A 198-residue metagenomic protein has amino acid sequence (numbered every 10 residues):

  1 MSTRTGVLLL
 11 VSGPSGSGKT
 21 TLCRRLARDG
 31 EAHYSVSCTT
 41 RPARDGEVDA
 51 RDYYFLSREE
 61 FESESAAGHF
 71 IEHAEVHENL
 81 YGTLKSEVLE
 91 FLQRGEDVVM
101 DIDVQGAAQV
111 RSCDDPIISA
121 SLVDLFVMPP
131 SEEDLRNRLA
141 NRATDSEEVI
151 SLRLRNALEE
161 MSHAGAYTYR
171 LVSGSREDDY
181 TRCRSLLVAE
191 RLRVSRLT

Functional and structural regions predicted by a protein language model:
S2, N137-D145, E159-T198: NTP-dependent small-molecule kinase module
L8-L10: Short hydrophobic/aromatic beta-strand immediately N-terminal to the Walker A/P-loop
S12-P14: P-loop (Walker A) phosphate-binding loop of NTP-binding proteins
S17: ATP-binding Walker
T20: Walker A/P-loop
R28-V36: Post-Walker A helix-loop "phosphate-sensing" segment adjacent to the P-loop in P-loop NTPases
T39-M100, V104-Q105: ATP-dependent small-molecule kinase phosphotransfer cores that center on conserved nucleotide phosphate-binding segments
V98-V104, I118-N141, V172: Conserved phosphate-donor/acceptor-positioning beta-strand/loop module used by diverse small-molecule
